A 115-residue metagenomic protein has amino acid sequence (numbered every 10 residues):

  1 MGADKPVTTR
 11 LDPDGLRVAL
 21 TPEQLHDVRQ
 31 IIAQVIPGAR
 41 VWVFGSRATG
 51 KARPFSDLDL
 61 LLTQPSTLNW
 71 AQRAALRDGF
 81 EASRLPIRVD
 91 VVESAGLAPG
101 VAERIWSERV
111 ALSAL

Functional and structural regions predicted by a protein language model:
M1-R40, T49-P54, Q64-L115: Catalytic core of pol beta-like nucleotidyltransferases
F44-S46: Glycine-rich beta-strand-to-loop/alpha-helix junction loops that act as flexible
D59-L62: Short beta-strand->loop micro-motif that forms the acidic, two-metal-ion catalytic signature in nucleotide-processing
